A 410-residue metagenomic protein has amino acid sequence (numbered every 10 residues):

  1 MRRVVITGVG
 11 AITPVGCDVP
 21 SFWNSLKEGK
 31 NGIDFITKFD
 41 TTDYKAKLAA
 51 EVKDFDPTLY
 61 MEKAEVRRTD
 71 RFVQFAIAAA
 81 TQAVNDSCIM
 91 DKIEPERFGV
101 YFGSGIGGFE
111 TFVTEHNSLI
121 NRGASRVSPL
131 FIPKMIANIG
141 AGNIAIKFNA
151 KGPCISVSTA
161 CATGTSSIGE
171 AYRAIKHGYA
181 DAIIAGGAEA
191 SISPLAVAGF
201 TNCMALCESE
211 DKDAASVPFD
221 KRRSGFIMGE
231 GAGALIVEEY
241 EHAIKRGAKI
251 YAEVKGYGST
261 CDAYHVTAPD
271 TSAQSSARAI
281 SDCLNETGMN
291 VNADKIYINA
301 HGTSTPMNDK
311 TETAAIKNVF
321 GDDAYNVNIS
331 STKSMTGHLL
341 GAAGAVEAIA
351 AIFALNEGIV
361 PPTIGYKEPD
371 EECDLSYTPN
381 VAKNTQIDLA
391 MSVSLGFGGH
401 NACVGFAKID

Functional and structural regions predicted by a protein language model:
M1-E65, E241-E253, I349-T363, A407-D410: ACP-dependent fatty acid/polyketide chain-elongation machinery
M1-I6, K92-P95, T287-A293, Y325 (+1 more regions): Flexible, low-complexity linker/loop segments at domain and module junctions
R3-T7, D34, D211-M289, I296-Y297: Condensing-enzyme catalytic core mediating Claisen C-C bond formation in acyl metabolism
I6, K27-T159, A188-G199, A293-N308: Conserved beta-ketoacyl condensing-enzyme motif
P20-S25, E110-A124, A174-H177, V197-E210 (+4 more regions): A glycine- and small-aliphatic-rich helix-loop capping segment at beta-alpha/alpha-beta transitions that lines
A76-C88, G140-A141, A145-E189, I227-A248 (+2 more regions): Active-site-proximal alpha-helical scaffold in enzymes
R122-S128, G169, R173, E189-K245 (+2 more regions): Glycine-/small-residue-rich "gating" segment that lines the acyl/pantetheine channel and substrate pocket
Y179-S224, Y257-T271, G302-D309, N326-S376: Acyl-CoA/ACP chain-elongation machinery
